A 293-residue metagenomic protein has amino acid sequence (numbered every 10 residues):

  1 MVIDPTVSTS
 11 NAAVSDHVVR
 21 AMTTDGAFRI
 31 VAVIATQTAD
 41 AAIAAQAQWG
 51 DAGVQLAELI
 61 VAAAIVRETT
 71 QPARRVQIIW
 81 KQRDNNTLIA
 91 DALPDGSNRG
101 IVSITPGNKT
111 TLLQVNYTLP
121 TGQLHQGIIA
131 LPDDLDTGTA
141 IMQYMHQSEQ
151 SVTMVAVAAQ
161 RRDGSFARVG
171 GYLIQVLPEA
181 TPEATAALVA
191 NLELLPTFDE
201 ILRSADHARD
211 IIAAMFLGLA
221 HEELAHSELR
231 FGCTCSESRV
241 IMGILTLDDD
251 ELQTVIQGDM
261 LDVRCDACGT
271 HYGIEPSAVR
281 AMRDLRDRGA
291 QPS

Functional and structural regions predicted by a protein language model:
V2-A225, Q291: Interaction interfaces in information-processing and related assembly proteins
E193-S293: Cys/His-clustered metal-coordination modules, chiefly Zn-binding fingers
